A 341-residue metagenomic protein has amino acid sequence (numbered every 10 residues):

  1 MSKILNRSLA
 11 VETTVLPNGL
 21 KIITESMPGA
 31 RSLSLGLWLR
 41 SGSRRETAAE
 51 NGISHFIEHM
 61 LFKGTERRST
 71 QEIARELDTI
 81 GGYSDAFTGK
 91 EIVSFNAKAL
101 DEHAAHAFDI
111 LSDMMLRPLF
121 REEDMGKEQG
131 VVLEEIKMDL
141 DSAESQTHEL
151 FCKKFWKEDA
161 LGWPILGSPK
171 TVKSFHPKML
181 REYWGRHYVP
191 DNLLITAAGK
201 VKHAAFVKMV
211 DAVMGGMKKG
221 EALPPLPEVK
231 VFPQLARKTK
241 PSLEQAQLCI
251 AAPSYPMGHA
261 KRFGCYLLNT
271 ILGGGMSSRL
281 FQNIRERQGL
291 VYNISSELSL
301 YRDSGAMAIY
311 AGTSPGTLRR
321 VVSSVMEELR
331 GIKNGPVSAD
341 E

Functional and structural regions predicted by a protein language model:
M1-S32: N- or domain-start disorder-to-order transition segments that initiate the globular core
L9, V15, S26, K63 (+6 more regions): Charge-rich, well-structured scaffold segments of protease-associated domains
M27, G36-W38, A222-R279: His/Glu-based metal-binding/catalytic segments typifying zinc-dependent metallopeptidases
L39-R40, A197: A secondary-structure boundary/capping signal
S41-N51: Short pre-active-site segment immediately N-terminal to the catalytic Zn-binding motif
G52-T65: Active-site SXXK
R279-R287: Short amphipathic alpha-helix segments
